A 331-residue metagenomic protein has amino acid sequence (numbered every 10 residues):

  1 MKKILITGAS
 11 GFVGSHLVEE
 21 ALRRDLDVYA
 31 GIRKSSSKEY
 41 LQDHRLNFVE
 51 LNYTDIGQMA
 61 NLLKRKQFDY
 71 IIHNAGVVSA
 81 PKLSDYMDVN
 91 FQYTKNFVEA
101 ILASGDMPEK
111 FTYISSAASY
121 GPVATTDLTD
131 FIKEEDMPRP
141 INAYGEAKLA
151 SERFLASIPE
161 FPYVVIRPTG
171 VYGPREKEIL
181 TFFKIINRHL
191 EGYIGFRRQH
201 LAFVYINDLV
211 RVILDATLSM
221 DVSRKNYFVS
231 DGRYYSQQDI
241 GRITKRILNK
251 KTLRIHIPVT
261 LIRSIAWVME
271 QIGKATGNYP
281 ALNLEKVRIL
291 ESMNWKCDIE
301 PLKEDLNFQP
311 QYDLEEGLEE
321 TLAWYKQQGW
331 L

Functional and structural regions predicted by a protein language model:
I4-R24: N-terminal Rossmann NAD(P)H-binding glycine-rich loop of SDR-like oxidoreductase domains
N47, L51-F91, N96, Y120-P122: NAD(P)H-binding glycine-rich loop region in Rossmannoid oxidoreductase-like domains and their noncatalytic homologs
K95-A143, V164: Conserved Rossmann-fold NAD(P)-dependent oxidoreductase catalytic core, especially the SDR/UDP-sugar
R139-V164: Active-site Tyr-X1-5-Lys
E146, A150, E176-T181, I194-L218 (+2 more regions): Substrate-positioning beta->alpha
I206, R242, I265-Q309: Conserved C-terminal active-site "lid" loop/helix of NAD(P)H-dependent oxidoreductases that clamps the redox cofactor
A216-L282, E315, E319-L322, W330: Mid/C-terminal beta-alpha module of Rossmann-like enzyme folds, strongest in SDR-family dehydrogenases/epimerases
C297-D305, Q309, D313-L331: Amphipathic terminal alpha-helices
